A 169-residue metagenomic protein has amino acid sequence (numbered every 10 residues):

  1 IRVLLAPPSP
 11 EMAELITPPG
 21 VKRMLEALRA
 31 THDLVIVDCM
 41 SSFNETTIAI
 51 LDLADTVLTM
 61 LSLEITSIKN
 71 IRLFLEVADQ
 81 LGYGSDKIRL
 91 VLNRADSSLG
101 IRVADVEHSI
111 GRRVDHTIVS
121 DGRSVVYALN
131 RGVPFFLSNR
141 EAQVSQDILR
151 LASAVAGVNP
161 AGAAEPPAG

Functional and structural regions predicted by a protein language model:
I1-A30, S97, E107, R123-L137: P-loop/Walker-type NTP enzyme "switch/lid" segment
A6, T59-S62, L90-N93: Conserved beta-strand segments of the P-loop GTPase G domain that flank and frequently precede/overlap
S9-E11, S41-S42, E64-T66, R94-L99 (+1 more regions): Conserved nucleotide-binding/hydrolysis micro-motifs of P-loop NTPases
I16-T17, C39-N44, S67-E76: A general structural motif
A27-D33, S42-I65: Inter-motif core of Ras-like GTPase G domains
V77-G169: C-terminal lobe/tail of nucleotide-utilizing enzymes
